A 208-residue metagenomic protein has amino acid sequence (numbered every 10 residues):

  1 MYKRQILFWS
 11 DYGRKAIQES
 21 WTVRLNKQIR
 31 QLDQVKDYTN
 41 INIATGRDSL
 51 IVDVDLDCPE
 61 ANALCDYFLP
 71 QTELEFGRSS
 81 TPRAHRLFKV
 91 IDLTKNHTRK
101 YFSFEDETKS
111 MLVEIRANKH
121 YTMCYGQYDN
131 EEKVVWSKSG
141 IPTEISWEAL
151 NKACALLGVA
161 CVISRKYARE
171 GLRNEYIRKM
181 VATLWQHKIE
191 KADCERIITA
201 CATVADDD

Functional and structural regions predicted by a protein language model:
K3-C161: Conserved phosphate/metal-binding and DNA-contacting active-site motifs used in DNA phosphodiester-bond processing
Y128, G140-D208: Modules that initiate DNA replication and primer synthesis
